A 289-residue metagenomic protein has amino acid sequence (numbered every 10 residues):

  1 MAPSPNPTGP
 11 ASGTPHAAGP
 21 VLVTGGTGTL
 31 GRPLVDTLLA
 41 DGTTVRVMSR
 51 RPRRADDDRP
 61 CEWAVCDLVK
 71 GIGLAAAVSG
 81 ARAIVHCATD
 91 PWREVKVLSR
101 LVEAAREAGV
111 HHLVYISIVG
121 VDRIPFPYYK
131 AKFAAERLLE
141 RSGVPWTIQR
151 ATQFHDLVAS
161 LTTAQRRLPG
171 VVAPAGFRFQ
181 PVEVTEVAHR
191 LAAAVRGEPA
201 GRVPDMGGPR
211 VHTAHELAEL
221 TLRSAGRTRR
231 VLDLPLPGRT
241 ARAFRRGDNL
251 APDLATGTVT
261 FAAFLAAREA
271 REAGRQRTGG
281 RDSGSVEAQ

Functional and structural regions predicted by a protein language model:
P3, G9, H16-T43, S49: N-terminal Rossmann NAD(P)H-binding glycine-rich loop of SDR-like oxidoreductase domains
G25, V47-R53, D67-V69: N-terminal Rossmann-fold cofactor-binding loop
C61-A64, G71, A77-L113, K130-R141: NAD(P)-cofactor binding segment of oxidoreductase domains
S117, A134-L157, T163: Conserved beta-loop-beta element that borders a ligand/cofactor-binding pocket
T147, S160-V182, E186, E198: A conserved pocket-lining segment of Rossmann-fold NAD(P)-dependent short-chain dehydrogenase/reductase
D156-T162, A194-P204, R227-R229: Glycine/proline-rich active-site loop of Rossmann-fold NAD(P)-dependent oxidoreductases
A173-R178, P204-V211: Glycine-rich Rossmann NAD(P)(H)-binding loop
V211-H212, A218-Q289: Mobile cap/lid helix-loop segments that border enzyme active or cofactor-binding sites and regulate substrate access
